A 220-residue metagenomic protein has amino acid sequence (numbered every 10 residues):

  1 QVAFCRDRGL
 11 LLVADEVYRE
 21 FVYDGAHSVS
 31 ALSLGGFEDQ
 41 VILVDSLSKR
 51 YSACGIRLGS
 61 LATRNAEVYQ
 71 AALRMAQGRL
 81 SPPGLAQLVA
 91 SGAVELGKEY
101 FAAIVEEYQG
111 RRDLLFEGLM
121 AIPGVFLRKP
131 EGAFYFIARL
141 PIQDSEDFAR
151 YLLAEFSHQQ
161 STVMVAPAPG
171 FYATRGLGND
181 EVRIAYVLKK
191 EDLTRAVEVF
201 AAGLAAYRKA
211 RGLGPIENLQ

Functional and structural regions predicted by a protein language model:
Q1-Q220: PLP-dependent class I/II
